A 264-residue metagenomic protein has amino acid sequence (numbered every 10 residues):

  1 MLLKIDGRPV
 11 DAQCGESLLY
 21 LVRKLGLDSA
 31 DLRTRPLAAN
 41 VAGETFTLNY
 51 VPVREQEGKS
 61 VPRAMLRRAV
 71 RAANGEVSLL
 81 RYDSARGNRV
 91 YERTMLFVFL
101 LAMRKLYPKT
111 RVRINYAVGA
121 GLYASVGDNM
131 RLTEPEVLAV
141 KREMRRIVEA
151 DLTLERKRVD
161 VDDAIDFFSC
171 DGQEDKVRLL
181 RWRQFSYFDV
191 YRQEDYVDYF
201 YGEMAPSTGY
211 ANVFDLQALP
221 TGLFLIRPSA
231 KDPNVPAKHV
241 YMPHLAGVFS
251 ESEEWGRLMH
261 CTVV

Functional and structural regions predicted by a protein language model:
M1-V10: Eukaryote-biased recognition of intrinsically disordered, low-complexity regulatory segments
R8, E16, S169-C170: Extended beta-strand solenoid/passenger and fiber regions
G15-S29: Short amphipathic, charge-patterned alpha-helical segments
S17, Y107, N212-V213: Residue-level detector of alpha-helical segments with a strong bias toward transmembrane helices and their helix-loop
S17-L21, T94, V98, A139-E143: Long, highly charged amphipathic alpha-helices
V22, N88-L106: Active/ligand-binding-proximal structured segments within catalytic/core domains that scaffold catalytic residues
L27-D31, L106-T110: Short helix-capping/linker segments at secondary-structure and domain boundaries
R33-A42, L48-Y91, A102, R111-V264: Auxiliary tRNA-acceptor-end handling modules of aminoacyl-tRNA synthetases
